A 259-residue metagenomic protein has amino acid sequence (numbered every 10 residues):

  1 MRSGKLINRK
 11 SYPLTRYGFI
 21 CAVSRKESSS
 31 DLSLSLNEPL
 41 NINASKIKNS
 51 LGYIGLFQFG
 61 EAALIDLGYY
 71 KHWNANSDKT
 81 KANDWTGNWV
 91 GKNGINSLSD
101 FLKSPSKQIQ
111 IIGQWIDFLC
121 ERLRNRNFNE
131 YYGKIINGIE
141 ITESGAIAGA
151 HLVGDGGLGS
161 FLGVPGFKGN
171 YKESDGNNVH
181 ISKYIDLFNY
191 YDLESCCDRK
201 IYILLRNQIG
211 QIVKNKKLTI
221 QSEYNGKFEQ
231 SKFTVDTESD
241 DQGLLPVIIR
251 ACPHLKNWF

Functional and structural regions predicted by a protein language model:
M1-C21, R25-S35, P39-N43, K48-S50 (+2 more regions): Non-catalytic cell-wall polysaccharide-engagement segments
F57-Q58: Short glycine- and hydrophobic/aromatic-rich loop-to-beta-strand nucleating segment in the catalytic cores
R199-I209: A short, amphipathic beta-strand motif
Q208-G226: Short, ordered, surface-exposed loop/turn motifs in non-cytosolic proteins
G226-L245: Short, acidic Ser/Thr/Gly-rich low-complexity loop/linker segments typical of extracellular and cell-surface proteins
D240-W258: Short Pro-Gly-centered beta-turn/loop motif in secreted/extracellular proteins
